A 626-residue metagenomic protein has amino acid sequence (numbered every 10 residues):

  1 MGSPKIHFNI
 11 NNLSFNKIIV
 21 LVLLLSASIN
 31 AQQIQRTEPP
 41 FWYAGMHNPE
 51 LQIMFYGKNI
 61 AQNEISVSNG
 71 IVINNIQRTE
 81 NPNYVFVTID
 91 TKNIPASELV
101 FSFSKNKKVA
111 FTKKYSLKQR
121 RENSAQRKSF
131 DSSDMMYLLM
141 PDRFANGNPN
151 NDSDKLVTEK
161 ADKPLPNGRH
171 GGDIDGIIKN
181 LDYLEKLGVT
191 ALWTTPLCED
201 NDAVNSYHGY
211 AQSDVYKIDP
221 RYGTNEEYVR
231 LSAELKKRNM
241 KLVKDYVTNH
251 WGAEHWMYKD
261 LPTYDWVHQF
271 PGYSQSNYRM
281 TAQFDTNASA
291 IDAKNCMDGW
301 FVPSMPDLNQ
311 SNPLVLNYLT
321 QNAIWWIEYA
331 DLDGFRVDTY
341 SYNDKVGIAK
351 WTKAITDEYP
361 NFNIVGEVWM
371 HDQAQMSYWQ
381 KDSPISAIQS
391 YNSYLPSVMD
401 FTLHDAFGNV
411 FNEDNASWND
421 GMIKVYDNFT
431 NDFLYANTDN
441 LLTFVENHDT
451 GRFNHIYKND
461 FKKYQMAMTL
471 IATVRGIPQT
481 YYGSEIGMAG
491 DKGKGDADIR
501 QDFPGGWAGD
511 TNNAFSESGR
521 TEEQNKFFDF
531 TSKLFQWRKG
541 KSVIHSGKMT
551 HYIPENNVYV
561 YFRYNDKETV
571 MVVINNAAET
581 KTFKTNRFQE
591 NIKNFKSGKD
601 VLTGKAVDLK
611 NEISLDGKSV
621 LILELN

Functional and structural regions predicted by a protein language model:
M1-R36: Bacterial Sec-dependent N-terminal signal peptides
H7, A31, K108-M135, E185 (+1 more regions): Carbohydrate-interacting/catalytic domains
Q32-A61, Q119: Beta-strand/beta-sandwich contexts
H47-E98, S102-N106: Immunoglobulin-like IPT/TIG beta-sandwich domains and homologous Ig-like subdomains
M135-Y137, L192-T194, L242-K244, F335 (+3 more regions): Hydrophobic faces of well-ordered beta-strands that scaffold small-molecule active sites in alpha/beta enzyme cores
F144-I324, Y329, I348-E358, V368 (+3 more regions): Substrate-binding/active-site clefts of carbohydrate-active enzymes
S232, H250, Y258, N322-I324 (+11 more regions): Active-site-proximal helices and loops of the catalytic beta/alpha 8
T438-N459: Active-site clefts of carbohydrate-active enzymes
